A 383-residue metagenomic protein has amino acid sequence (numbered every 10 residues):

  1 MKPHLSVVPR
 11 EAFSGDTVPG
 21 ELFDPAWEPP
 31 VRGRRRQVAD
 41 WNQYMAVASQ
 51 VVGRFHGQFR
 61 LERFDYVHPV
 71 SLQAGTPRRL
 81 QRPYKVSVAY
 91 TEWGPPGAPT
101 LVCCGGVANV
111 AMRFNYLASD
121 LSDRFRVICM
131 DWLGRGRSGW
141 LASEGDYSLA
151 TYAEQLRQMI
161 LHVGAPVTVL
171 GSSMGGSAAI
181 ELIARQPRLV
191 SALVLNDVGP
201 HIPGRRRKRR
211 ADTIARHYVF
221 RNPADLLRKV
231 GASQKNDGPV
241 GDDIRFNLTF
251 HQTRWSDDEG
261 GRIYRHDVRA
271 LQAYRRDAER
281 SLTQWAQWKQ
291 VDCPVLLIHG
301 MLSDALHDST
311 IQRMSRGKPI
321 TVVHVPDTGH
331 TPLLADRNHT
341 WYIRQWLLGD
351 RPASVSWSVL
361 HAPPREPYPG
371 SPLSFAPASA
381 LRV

Functional and structural regions predicted by a protein language model:
M1-V102, R124-F125, G164, N338 (+1 more regions): Alpha/beta-hydrolase fold catalytic core
Q81-V86, T91, W132-L170: Active-site loop/oxyanion-hole signature of alpha/beta-hydrolase fold enzymes
V86-R137: Conserved HGGG/HGGXW glycine-rich cap/lid loop of the alpha/beta-hydrolase fold
D131-G136, G199, P326-G329: Short beta-to-alpha linker loops that shape the active-site pocket of alpha/beta-hydrolase fold enzymes
A165-G204: Conserved hydrolase catalytic core segment
R228-C293: Alpha/beta-hydrolase
D292-T328: Conserved loop-alpha-helix segment in the C-terminal half of the alpha/beta-hydrolase fold that carries the catalytic
T328-N338: Catalytic histidine-centered segment of alpha/beta-hydrolase-like enzymes
